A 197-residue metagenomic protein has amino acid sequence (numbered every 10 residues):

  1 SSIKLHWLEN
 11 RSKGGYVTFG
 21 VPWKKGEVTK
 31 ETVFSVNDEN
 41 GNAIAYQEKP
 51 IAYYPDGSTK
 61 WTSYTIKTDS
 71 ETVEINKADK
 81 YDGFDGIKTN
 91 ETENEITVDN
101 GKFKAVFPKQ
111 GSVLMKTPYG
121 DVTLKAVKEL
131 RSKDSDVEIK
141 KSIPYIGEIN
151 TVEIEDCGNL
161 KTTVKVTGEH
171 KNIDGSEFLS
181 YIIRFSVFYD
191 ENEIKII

Functional and structural regions predicted by a protein language model:
S1-K104, P108-P144, E153-E169: Alpha-mannosidase-like glycoside hydrolase catalytic domains involved in N-glycan trimming, generalizing to other
L5, I194-I196: Short, well-ordered beta-strand segments enriched in hydrophobic/aromatic residues
E169-S180: A conserved hydrophobic secondary-structure block that centers on an alpha-helix together with its immediately flanking
I182-V187: Hydrophobic/aromatic beta-strand elements that line small-molecule binding cavities or substrate pockets in beta-rich
D190-E191: Conduit-forming functional cores of very large proteins
